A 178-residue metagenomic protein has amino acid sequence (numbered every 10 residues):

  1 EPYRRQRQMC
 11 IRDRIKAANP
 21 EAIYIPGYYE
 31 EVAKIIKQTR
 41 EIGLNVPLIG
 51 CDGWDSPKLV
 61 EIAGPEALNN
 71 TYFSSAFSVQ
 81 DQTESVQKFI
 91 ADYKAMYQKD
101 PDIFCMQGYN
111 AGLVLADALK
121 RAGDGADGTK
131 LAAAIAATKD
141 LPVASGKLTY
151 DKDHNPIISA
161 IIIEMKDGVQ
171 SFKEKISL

Functional and structural regions predicted by a protein language model:
E1-I11: Single conserved hydrophobic/aromatic residue that forms the stacking wall/gate of nucleotide- or nucleobase-binding
Q8, I25-V32, V79-V86, P101-G112 (+1 more regions): Solvent-exposed, acidic/flexible segments
D13, A17, A33, K37 (+6 more regions): Solvent-exposed, polar/charged alpha-helical surfaces in well-ordered, non-transmembrane soluble domains, broadly
A22-I42: Hydrophobic alpha-helical
I36-Y109, E164-L178: Extracellular/periplasmic periplasmic-binding protein-like sensory domains
A95-C105, A116-Q170: Segments of small-molecule ligand-sensing domains
